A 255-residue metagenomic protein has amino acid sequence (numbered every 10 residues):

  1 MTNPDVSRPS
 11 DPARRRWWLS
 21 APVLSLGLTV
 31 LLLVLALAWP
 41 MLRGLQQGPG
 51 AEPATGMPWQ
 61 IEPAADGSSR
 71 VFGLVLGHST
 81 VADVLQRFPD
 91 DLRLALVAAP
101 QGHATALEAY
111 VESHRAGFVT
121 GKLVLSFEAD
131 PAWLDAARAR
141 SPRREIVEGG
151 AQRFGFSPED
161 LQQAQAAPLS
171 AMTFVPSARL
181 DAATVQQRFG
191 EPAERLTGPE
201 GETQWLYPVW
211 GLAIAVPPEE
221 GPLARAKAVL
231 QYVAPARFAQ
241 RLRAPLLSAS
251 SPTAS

Functional and structural regions predicted by a protein language model:
M1-S20: N-terminal Lys/Arg-rich, disordered targeting/topogenic segments
R15-R16, L37, M57, P131 (+2 more regions): Short, low-complexity intrinsically disordered segments
A21, S25-T29, Q204-L206, I214: Generic N-terminal leader/targeting and pre-domain segments
P22-R43: Hydrophobic membrane-insertion alpha-helices, especially the h-region of bacterial N-terminal signal peptides
L42, Q46-A51, V81-S255: A cross-family detector of function-defining hotspots
A51-P58: Surface-exposed, interaction-prone regions used to assemble/regulate multi-protein complexes
W59-F72, D160-S170: Acidic/histidine-rich, surface-exposed loop or edge segments in extracytoplasmic proteins
R70-S79, P176-A178: Short, contiguous acidic and Ser/Thr-rich linear segments
